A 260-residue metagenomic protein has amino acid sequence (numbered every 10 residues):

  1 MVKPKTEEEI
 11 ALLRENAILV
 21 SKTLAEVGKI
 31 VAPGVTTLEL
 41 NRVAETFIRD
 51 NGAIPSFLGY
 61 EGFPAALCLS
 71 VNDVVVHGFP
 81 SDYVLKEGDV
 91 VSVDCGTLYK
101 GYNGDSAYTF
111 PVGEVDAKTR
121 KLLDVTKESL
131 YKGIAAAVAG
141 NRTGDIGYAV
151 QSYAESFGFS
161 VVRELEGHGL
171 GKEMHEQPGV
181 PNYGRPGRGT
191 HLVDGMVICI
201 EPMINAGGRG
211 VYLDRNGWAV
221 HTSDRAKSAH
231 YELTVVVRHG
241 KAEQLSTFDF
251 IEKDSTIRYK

Functional and structural regions predicted by a protein language model:
M1-K260: Active-site neighborhoods and metal-handling regions in enzymes and metal-associated proteins
